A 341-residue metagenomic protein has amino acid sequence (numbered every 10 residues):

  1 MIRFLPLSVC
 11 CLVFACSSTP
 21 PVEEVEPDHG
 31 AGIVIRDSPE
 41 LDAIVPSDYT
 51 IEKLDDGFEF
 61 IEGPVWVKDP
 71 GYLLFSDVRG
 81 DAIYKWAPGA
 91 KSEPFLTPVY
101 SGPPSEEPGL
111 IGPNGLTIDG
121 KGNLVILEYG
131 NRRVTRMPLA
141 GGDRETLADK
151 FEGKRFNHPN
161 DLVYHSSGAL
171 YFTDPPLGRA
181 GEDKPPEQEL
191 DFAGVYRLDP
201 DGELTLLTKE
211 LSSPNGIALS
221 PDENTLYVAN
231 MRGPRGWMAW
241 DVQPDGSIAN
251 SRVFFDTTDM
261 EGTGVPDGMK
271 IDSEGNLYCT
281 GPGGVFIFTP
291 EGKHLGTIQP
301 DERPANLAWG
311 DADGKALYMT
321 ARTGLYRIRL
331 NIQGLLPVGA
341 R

Functional and structural regions predicted by a protein language model:
M1-P6: Bacterial N-terminal signal peptides that target proteins for export
L12-A15: C-terminal motif of bacterial Sec signal peptides marking the signal peptidase cleavage site
S17-R341: Sequence-structural signature of mature extracellular/luminal beta-sheet repeat domains, prominently beta-propellers
